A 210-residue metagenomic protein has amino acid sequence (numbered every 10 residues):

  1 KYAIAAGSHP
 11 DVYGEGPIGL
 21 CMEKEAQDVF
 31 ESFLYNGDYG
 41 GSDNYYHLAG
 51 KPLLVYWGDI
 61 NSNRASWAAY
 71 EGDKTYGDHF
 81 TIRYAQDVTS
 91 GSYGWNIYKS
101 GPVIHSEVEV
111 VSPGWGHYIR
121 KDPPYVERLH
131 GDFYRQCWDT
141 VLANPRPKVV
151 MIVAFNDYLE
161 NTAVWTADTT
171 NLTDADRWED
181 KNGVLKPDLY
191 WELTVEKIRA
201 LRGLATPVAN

Functional and structural regions predicted by a protein language model:
K1-N210: Glycan-processing catalytic domains of CAZymes
